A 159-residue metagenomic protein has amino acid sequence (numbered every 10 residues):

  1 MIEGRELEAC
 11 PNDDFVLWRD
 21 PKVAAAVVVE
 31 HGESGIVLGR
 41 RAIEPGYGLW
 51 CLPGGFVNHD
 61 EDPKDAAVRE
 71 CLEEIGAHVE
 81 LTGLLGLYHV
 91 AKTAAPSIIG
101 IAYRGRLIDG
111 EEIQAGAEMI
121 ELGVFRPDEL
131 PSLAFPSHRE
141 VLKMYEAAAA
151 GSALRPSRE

Functional and structural regions predicted by a protein language model:
M1-V27: Acidic, metal-coordinating catalytic segment for phosphate/diphosphate chemistry, firing primarily on the Nudix
R5, D20-A24, P45-Y47, L52 (+2 more regions): Short connector loops at helix/strand junctions that flank enzyme active sites, especially segments positioning acidic
L7-A9, V28, L38, A102-R104 (+1 more regions): Conserved hydrophobic/aromatic beta-strand scaffold that supports enzyme active sites
N12, R41, G54, G105 (+1 more regions): Active-site donor-binding loop signature of nucleotide-sugar glycosyltransferases
V27, L81-L84: Generic preference for hydrophobic
E30-E73: Conserved Nudix-box catalytic region and its N-terminal flanking loop in Nudix hydrolases and closely related
R40, L85-Y88: Short hydrophobic alpha-helix segments
V57-L81, Y88-M144, A153-E159: Unchanged
